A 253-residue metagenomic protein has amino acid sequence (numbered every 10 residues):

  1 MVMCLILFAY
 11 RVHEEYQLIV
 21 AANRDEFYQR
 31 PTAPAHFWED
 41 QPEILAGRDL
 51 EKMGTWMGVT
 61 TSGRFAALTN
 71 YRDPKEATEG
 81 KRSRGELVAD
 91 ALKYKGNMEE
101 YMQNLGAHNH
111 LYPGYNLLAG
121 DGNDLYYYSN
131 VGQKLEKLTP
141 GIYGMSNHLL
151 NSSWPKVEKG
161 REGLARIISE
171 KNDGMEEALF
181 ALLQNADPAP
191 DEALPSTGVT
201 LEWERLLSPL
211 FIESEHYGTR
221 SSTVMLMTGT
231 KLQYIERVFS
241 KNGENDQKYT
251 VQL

Functional and structural regions predicted by a protein language model:
M1-L253: N-terminal nucleophile
